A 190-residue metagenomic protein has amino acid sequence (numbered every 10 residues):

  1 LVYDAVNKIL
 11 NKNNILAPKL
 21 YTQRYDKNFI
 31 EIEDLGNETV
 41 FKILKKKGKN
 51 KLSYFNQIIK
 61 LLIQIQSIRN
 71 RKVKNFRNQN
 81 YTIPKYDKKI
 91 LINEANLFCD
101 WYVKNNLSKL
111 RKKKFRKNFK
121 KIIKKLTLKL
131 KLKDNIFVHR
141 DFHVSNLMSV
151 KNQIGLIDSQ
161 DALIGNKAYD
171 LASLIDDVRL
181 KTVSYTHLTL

Functional and structural regions predicted by a protein language model:
L1-K88, I92, K131: ATP-binding pocket architecture of kinase catalytic cores
I32, I90, F115, L163-N166: A generic short alpha-helical patch detector that favors 3-5-residue windows in or near N-terminal regions
G48-K49, A172-L174: Glycine-rich, phosphate-binding/catalytic loops in enzymes
I65-Q66, I123-L171, V178-K181: Active-site acidic catalytic loop and adjacent metal/ATP-binding pocket of ATP-dependent phosphoryl transfer enzymes
R71-N75, K104, S108, S184: Charged, solvent-exposed alpha-helical segments that act as regulatory interaction surfaces
Y81-K125: Active-site catalytic-loop/activation-segment of kinase and kinase-like phosphoryl-transfer enzymes
Y102-K104, L174-D177: Well-ordered alpha-helical scaffold segments within catalytic/enzyme domains
T186-L190: Conserved small/polar residues in nucleotide/adenosyl-binding loops
